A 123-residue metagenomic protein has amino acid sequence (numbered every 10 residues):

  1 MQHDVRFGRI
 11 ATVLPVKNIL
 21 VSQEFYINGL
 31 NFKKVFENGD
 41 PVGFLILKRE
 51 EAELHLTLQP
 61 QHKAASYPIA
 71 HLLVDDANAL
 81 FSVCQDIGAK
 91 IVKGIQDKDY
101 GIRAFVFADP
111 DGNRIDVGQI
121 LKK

Functional and structural regions predicted by a protein language model:
M1-Q23, P68-A70, I120-K123: N-terminal beta-strand motif that seeds the catalytic metal site of vicinal oxygen chelate
M1-V5, V35, S82-K123: Vicinal oxygen chelate
I10, V42-G43, P68, G101-R103: Residue-level marker for the onset of beta-strands and adjacent loop->beta junctions in well-ordered domains
L20-K33: Amphipathic alpha-helical segments
F25, N78-V83: Short amphipathic alpha-helices within nucleic acid-binding modules
K33-P68, R114-Q119: Conserved short beta-strand elements that form part of the metal-binding/catalytic scaffold of enzyme active sites
F44, E53, H71, V92 (+1 more regions): Short hydrophobic/aromatic beta-strand element in the GNAT-like acyltransferase core that lines or flanks the acyl-donor
